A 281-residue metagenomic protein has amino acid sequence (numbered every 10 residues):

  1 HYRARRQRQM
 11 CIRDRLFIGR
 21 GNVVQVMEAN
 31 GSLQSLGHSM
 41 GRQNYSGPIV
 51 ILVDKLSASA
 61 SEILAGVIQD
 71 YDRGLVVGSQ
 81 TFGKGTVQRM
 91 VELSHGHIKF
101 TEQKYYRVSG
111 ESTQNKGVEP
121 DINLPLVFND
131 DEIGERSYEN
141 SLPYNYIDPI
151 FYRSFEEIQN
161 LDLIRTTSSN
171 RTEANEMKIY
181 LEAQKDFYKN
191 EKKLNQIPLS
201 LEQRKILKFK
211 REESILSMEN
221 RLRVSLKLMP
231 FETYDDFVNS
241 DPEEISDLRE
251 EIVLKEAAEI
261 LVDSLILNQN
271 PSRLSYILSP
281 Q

Functional and structural regions predicted by a protein language model:
H1-I12: Single conserved hydrophobic/aromatic residue that forms the stacking wall/gate of nucleotide- or nucleobase-binding
D14-L16, G37-Q43, G66, E92: Mature extracellular/periplasmic domains of secretome proteins
I18-N22, S57-A58, Q69-R73, A258 (+1 more regions): Sec-exported extracytoplasmic/periplasmic mature domains
V26-A29, L52-L56, G78-T81, Q103-Y105: Active-site-proximal beta-strand/loop segments in catalytic clefts of secreted hydrolases
N44-V50: Short, surface-exposed connector motifs at secondary-structure boundaries
I49, I68, G110, A257: Terminal peptide-recognition signature
A60, D72, S79, G83-I133: Polar, glycine-rich mid-to-C-terminal structural blocks that act as macromolecule-binding/assembly scaffolds
T113-P280: Conserved functional hotspot residues or short segments at active or partner-binding sites across diverse domains
